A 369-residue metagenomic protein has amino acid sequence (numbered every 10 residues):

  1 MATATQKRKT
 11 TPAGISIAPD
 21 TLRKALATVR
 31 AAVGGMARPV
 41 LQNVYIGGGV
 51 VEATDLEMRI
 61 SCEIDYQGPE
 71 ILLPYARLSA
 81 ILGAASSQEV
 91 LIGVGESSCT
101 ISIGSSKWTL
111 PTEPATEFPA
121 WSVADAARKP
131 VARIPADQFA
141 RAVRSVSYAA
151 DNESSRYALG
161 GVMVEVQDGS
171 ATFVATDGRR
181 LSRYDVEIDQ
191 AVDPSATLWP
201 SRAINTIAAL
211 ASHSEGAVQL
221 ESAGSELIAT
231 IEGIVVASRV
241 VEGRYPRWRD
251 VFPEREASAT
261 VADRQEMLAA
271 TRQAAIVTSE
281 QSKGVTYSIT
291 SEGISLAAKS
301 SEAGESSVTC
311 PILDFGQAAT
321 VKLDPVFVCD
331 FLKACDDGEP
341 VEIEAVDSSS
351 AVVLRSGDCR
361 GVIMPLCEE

Functional and structural regions predicted by a protein language model:
M1-E369: Structural preference for solvent-exposed beta-strand-turn elements and adjacent flexible terminal/loop segments within
